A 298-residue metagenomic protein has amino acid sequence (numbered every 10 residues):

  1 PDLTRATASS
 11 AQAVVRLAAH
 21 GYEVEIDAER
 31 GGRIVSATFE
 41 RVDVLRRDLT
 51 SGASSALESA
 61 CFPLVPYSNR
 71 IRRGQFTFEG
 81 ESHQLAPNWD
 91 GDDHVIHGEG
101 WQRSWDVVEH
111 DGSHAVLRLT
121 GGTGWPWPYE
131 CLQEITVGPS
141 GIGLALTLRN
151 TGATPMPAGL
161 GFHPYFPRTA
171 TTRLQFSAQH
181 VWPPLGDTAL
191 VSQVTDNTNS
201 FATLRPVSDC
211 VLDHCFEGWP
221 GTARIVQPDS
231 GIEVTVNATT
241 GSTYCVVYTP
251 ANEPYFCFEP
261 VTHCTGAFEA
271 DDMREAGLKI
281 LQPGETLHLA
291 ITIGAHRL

Functional and structural regions predicted by a protein language model:
P1, Q84, P155-P157, Y165-T239: Active-site/ligand-binding surface loops and adjacent short beta/alpha elements that line catalytic pockets across
P1-R46, D272, G294-L298: Generic N-terminal segment detector
P1-S9, A18, P87-P139: Extended, loop-rich substrate-binding clefts of extracytoplasmic carbohydrate-active enzymes
L17, V24, A28, L119-A158 (+1 more regions): Acidic, contiguous internal or C-terminal segments within carbohydrate-active enzymes that form a structured patch used
E23-S82, N88: Acidic-aromatic substrate-binding/catalytic surfaces of carbohydrate-active enzymes
F76-Q84, L146, I280-H296: Short Pro-Gly-centered flexible turn/kink motifs
Q227-T265: Glycine-rich active-site loops that engage anionic ligands at enzyme catalytic sites
C257-I280: A conserved acidic, glycine/proline-rich C-terminal tail/linker
